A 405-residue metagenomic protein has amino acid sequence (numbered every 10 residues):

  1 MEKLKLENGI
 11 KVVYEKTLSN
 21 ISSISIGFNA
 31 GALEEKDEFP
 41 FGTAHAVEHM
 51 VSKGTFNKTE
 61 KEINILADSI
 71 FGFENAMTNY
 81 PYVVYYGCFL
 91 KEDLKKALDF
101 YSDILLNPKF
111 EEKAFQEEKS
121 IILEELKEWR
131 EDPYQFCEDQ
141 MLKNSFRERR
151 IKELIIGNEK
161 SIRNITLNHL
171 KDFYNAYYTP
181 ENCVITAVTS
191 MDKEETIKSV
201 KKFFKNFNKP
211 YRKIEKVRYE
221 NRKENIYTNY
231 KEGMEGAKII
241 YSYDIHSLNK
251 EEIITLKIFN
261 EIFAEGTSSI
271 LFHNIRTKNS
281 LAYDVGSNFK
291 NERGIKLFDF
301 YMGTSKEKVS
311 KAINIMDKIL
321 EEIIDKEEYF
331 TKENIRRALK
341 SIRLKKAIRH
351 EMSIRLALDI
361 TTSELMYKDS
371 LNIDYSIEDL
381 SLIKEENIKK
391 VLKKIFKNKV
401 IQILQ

Functional and structural regions predicted by a protein language model:
M1-E62, K171-N274, I313, K399-Q405: His/Glu-rich zincin catalytic helix
E60-R212, N229, H246-S247, T255 (+2 more regions): Charge-rich, well-structured scaffold segments of protease-associated domains
